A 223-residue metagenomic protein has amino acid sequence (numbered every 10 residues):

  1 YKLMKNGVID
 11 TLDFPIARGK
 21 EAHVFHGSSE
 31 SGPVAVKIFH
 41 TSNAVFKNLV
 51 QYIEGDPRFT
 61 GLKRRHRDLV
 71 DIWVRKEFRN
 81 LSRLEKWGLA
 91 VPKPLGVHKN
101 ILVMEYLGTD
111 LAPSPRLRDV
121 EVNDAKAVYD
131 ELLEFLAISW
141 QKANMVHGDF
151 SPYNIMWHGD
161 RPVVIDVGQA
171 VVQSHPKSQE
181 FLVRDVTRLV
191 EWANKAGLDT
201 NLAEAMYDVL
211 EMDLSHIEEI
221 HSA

Functional and structural regions predicted by a protein language model:
Y1, V50, D71, R118 (+2 more regions): Generic detector of well-ordered alpha-helical segments enriched in charged/polar residues, highlighting helical
Y1-P113: Conserved ATP-binding subdomain of kinase catalytic cores across diverse folds
H40, G108, P152, W157 (+1 more regions): Short, glycine/acidic-enriched loop or turn micro-motifs at the edges of active sites
V50, S114-D119, S174-P176: Short acidic, glycine/proline-rich loop/turn micro-motifs
Y52-E54, V120, E180-L182: Glycine-rich, phosphate-binding/catalytic loops in enzymes
L62-H66, V120, A170, S174: Short amphipathic alpha-helical segments at helix-loop
R65-V91, H98, S114-G148, Y153 (+3 more regions): Conserved kinase catalytic-core helix
D124-V128, W140-H147, H158-A223: C-lobe/activation-segment region of protein kinase-like
